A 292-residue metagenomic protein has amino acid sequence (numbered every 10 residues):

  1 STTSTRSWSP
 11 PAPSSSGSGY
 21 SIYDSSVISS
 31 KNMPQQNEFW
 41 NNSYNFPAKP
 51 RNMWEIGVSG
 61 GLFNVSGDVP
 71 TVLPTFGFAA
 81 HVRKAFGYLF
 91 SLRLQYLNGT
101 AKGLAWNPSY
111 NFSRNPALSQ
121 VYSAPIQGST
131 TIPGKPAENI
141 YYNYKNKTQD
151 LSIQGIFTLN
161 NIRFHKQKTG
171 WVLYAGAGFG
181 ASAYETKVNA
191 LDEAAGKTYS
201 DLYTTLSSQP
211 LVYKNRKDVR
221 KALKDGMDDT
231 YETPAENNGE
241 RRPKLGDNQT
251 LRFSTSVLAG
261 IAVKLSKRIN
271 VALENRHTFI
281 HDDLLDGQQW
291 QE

Functional and structural regions predicted by a protein language model:
T2-R83: Short glycine/proline- and aromatic-enriched beta-strand/turn motifs that initiate or cap beta-hairpins
Y44-W54, L89, N161-V172, V188 (+1 more regions): Short loop/turn motifs that connect adjacent beta-strands in outer-membrane beta-barrel proteins
N52, P74-F78, K147-L151, T169-W171 (+2 more regions): Residues that define the transmembrane beta-barrel architecture of outer-membrane proteins
E55-G57, S91-R93, Y174-G176, N270-A272: Residue-level detector of the transmembrane beta-barrel scaffold of outer-membrane proteins
V58, A80-K84, I153-L159, A177-A181 (+3 more regions): Residues on the lipid-exposed face of transmembrane beta-strands in outer-membrane beta-barrel proteins
G60-S66, Y96-K102, L159, F179-E185 (+1 more regions): Transmembrane beta-strands of outer-membrane beta-barrel pores
V69-L73, L104-N111, Q167-T169, K187-A194 (+2 more regions): Outer-membrane beta-barrel translocator domains and adjoining extracellular loop/strand segments of Gram-negative
T71-S152, T278: Glycine- and aromatic-enriched membrane insertion/assembly motifs of diderm outer-membrane and organelle channel
